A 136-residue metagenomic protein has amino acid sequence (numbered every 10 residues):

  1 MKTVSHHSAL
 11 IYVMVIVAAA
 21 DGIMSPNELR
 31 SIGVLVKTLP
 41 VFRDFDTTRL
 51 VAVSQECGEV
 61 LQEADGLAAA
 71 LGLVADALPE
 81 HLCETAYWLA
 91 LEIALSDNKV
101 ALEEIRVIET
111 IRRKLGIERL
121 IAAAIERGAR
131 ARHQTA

Functional and structural regions predicted by a protein language model:
M1-A136: Small-residue-enriched hydrophobic alpha-helices in membranes
